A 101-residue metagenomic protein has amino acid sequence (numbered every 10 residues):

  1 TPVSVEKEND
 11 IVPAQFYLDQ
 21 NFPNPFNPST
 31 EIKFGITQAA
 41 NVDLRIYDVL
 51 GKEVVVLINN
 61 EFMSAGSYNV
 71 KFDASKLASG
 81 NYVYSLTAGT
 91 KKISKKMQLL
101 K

Functional and structural regions predicted by a protein language model:
T1-V3, L100-K101: Extracellular interdomain linker/stem segments of modular secreted and single-pass surface proteins
S4-I46, V56, Y68-F72, A88: Glycine-centered coil/turn sites that cap beta-strands in beta-rich domains
I36, F62, K76-L77: Residue-level recognition of secondary-structure-to-loop junctions
N59-N60, Q98: Residue-level structural signal for beta-strand termini and adjacent loop
E61-S67: Short proline/glycine- and polar residue-rich coil/turn motifs
K71, S75-K101: C-terminal tail/sorting-segment detector
